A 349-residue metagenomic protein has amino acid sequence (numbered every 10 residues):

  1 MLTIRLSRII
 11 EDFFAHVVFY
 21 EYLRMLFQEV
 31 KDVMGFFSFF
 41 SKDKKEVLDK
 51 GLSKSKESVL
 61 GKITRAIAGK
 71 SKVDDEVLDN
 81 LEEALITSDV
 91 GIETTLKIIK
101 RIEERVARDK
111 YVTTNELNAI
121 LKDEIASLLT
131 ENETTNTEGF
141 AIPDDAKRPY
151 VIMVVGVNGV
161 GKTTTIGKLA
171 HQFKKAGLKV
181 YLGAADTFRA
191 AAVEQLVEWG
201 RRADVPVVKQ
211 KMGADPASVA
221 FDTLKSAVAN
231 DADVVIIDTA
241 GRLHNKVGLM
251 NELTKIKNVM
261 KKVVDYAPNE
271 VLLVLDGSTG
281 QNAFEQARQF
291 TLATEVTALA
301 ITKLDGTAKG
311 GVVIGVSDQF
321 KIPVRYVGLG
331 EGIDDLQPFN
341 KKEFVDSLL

Functional and structural regions predicted by a protein language model:
M1-V154, H171, K175, K179-L182 (+1 more regions): Non-catalytic terminal/linker segments enriched in charged/polar, low-complexity residues
A126, N132, N136-L349: P-loop/Walker A NTP-binding module and the surrounding RecA-like catalytic core of P-loop NTPases
